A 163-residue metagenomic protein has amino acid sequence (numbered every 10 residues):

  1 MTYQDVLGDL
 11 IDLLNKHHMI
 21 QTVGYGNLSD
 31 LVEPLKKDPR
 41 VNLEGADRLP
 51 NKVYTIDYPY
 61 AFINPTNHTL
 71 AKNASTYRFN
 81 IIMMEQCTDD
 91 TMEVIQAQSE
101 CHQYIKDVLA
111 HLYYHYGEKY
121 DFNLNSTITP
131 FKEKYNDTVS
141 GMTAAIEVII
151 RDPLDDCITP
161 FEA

Functional and structural regions predicted by a protein language model:
M1-K72, A163: Small/polar-rich, solvent-exposed N-terminal microdomains that initiate assembly or binding
M1-M19, H68-T76, G117-A163: Short, charged interaction patches at domain edges and termini
T2, E93-E100, K134: Conserved aromatic-histidine-acidic binding/catalytic patches
D5, Y58, T76, Q96 (+3 more regions): Short, well-structured alpha-helical interface segments that form or flank functional binding sites
A61, F79, A144: A broad, low-specificity signal marking well-ordered, structured residues that form hydrophobic/aromatic
T76-T91: Short acidic, glycine/tyrosine-flanked loop/strand segments centered on an H-E-D-like triad
I95-F122: Short, hydrophobic/π-rich interface segment
